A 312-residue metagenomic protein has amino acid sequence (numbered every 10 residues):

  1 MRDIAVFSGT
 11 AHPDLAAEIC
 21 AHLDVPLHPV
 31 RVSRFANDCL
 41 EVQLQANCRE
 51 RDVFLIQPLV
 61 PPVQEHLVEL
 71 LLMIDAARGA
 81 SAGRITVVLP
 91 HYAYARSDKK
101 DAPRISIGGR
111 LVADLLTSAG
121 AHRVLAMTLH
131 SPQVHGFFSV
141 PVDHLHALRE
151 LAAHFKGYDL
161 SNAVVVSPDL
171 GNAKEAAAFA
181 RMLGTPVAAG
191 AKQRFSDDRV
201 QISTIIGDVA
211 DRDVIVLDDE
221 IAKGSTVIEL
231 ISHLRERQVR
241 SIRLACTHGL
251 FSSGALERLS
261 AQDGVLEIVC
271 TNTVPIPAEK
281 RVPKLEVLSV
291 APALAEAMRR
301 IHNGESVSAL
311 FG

Functional and structural regions predicted by a protein language model:
M1-G312: PRPP-associated nucleotide enzymes
